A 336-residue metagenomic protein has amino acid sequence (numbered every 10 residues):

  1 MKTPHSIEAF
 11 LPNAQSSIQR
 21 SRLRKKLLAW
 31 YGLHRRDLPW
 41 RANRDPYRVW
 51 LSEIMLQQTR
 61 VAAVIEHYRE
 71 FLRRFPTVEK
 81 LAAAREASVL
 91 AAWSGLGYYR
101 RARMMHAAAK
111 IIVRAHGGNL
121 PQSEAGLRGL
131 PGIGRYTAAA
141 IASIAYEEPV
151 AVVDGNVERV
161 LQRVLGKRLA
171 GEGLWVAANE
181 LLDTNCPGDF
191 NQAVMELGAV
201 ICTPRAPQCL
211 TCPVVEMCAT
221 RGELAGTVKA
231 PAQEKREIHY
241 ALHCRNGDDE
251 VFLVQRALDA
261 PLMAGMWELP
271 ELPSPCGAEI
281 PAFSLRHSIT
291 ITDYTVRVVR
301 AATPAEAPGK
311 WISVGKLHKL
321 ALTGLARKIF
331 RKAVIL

Functional and structural regions predicted by a protein language model:
M1-R36, A42, E196-L336: Intrinsically disordered, low-complexity, charged terminal extensions of DNA damage-control enzymes
F10, I18-S21, K26-L210, V214-M217 (+1 more regions): Catalytic cores of DNA base-excision repair glycosylases
